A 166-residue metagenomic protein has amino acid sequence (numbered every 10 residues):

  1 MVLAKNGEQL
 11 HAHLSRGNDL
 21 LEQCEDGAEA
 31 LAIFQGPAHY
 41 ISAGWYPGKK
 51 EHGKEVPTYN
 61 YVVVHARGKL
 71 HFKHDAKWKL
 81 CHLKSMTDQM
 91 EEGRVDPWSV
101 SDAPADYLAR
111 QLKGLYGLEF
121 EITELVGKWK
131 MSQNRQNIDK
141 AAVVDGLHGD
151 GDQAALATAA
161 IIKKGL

Functional and structural regions predicted by a protein language model:
M1-L166: Binding-site signature for planar aromatic cofactors or substrates
